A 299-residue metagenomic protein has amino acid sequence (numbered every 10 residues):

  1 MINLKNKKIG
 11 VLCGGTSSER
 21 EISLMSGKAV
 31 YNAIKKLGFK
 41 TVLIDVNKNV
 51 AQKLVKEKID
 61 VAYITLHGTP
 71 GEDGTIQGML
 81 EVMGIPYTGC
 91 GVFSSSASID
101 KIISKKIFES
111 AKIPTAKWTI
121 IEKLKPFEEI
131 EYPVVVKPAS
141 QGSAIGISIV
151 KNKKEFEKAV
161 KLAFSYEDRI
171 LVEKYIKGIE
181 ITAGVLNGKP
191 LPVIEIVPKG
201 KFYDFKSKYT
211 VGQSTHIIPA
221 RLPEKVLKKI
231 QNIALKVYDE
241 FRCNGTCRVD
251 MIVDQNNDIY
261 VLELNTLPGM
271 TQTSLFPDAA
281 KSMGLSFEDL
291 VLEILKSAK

Functional and structural regions predicted by a protein language model:
M1-F93, A97-I99, I103, S110 (+2 more regions): ATP-binding N-terminal substructure of ATP-dependent carboxylate-amine bond-forming enzymes
I2-C13, K56, A97-I179: Active-site nucleotide/adenylate-binding loops and adjacent lid/helix of ATP-dependent enzymes
V11, K151-N232, V253-Y260: Phosphate-binding site of ATP-dependent enzymes
T41, P86-Y87, T115, V134 (+1 more regions): Hydrophobic beta-strand scaffold residues
A144, K199, N265-A279: Glycine-rich phosphate/pyrophosphate-binding beta-alpha loops
K174, A183, Y238-M270, A280: Conserved metal-phosphate-binding beta-hairpin within the catalytic cores of diverse ATP-dependent phosphoryl-transfer
V253-Q255, E293-K299: Peripheral (often C-terminal) accessory segments that flank ATP-dependent C-N-forming ligase machineries
